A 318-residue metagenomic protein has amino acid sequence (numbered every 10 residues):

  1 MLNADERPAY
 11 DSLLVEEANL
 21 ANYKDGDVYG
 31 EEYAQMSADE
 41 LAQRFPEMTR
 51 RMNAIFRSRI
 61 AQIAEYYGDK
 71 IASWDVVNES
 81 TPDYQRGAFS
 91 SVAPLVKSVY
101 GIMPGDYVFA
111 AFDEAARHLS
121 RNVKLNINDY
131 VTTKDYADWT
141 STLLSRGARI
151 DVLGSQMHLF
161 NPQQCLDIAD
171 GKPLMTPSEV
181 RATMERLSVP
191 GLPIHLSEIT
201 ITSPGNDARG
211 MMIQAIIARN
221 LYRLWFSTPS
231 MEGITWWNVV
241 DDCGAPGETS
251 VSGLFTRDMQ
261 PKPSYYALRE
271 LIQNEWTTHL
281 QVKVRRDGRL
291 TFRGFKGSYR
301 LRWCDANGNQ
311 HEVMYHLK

Functional and structural regions predicted by a protein language model:
M1, M52, Y67, T142 (+4 more regions): Aromatic/pi-system hotspot detector in well-structured domains
N3-A9, L13-N22, E32-S37, Y66 (+5 more regions): Aromatic-rich peripheral "rim/lid" segments of glycoside hydrolase catalytic domains that contact and position glycan
G26-R51: Intrinsically disordered, low-complexity acidic Ser/Thr-rich regulatory segments
R51-S58, P104-A110, M175-S178: Aromatic- and glycine-enriched glycan-recognition loops and surfaces that form the carbohydrate-binding subsites
N53-A64, T133-L143, I213-L224: Short, acidic/polar
N78, F112-Y130, D138-P173, V189-T200: Aromatic- and acid-rich polysaccharide-binding/catalytic face of secreted or lumenal carbohydrate-active enzymes
